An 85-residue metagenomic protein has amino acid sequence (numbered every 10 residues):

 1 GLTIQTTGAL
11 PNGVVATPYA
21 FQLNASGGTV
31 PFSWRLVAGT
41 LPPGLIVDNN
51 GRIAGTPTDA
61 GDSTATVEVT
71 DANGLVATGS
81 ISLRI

Functional and structural regions predicted by a protein language model:
G1, L75-I85: C-terminal edge beta-strand
G1-T7: Proline-enriched interdomain boundary motifs that mark the N-terminal boundary and often initiate the first structured
P11-T17: Short, solvent-exposed loop/linker segments at the N-terminal edge of repeated beta-sheet extracellular domains
V15, D59-A60: Surface-exposed loops/turns
Y19-G27, A65-E68: Core beta-strand segments of extracellular beta-sandwich domains
S26-V30, G39: Short glycine/proline-centered coil/turn motifs in the loop regions of extracellular beta-sandwich domains
S33-L36, I81: Short, well-ordered beta-strand segments
G39-T58, T66: Strand-loop-strand motifs at the edges of beta-sheets in extracellular beta-sandwich domains
